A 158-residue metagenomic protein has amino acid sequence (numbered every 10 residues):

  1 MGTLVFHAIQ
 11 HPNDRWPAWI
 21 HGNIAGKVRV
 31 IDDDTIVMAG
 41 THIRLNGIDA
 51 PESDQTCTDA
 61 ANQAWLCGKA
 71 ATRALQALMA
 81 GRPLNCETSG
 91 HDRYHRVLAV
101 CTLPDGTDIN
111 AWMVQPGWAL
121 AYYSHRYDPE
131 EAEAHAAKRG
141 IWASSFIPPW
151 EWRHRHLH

Functional and structural regions predicted by a protein language model:
M1-H158: Small beta-barrel nucleic-acid-binding modules, primarily SNase/OB-fold domains and secondarily Tudor-like barrels
